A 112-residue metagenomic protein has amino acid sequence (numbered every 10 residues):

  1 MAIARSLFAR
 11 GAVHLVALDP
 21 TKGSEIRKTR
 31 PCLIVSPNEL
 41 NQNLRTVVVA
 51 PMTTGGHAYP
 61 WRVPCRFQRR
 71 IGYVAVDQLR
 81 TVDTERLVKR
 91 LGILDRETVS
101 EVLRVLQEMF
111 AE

Functional and structural regions predicted by a protein language model:
M1-E112: Conserved functional hotspots at enzyme active or ligand-binding sites that engage polyanionic ligands
